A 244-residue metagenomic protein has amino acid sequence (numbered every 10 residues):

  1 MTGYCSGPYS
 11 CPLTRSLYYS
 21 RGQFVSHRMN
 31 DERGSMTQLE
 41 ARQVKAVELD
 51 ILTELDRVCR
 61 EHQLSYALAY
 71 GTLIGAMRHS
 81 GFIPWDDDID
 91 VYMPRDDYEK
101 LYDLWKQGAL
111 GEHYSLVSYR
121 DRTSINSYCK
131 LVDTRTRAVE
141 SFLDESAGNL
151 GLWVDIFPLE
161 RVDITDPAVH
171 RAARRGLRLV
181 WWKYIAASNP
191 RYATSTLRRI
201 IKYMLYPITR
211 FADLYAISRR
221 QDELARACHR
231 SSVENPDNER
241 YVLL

Functional and structural regions predicted by a protein language model:
V25, D31-E32: Acidic, Ala/Val/Gly-enriched low-complexity intrinsically disordered segments
M36-R60, W105-I164, W182-L244: Conserved catalytic core of two-metal-ion nucleotidyltransferases
D56-I89, Y98-E99: Active-site nucleotide-donor binding segment shared across nucleotidyl transfer reactions
L101-D103: Conserved SAM-binding loop
T165-A172: A short secondary-structure junction signal
